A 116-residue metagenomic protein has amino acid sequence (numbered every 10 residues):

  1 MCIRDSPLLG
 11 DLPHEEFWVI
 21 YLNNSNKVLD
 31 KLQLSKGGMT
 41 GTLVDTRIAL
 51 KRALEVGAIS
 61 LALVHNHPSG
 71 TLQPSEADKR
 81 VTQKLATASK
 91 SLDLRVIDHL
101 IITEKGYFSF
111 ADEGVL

Functional and structural regions predicted by a protein language model:
M1-I3: Short, small-residue-biased leader/transition segments that mark boundaries at the very start of proteins
D5-P7: C-terminal extensions
G10-P13: Short loop/turn motifs at secondary-structure junctions and domain boundaries
E16-W18, I97: Short loop/turn microsegments at loop-to-beta-strand junctions
I20-N23: Short hydrophobic alpha-helical segments used for membrane anchoring or interfacial signaling
S25, S35-L116: Active-site-proximal loop/helix of nucleotide/amide-processing enzymes and allied scaffolds
